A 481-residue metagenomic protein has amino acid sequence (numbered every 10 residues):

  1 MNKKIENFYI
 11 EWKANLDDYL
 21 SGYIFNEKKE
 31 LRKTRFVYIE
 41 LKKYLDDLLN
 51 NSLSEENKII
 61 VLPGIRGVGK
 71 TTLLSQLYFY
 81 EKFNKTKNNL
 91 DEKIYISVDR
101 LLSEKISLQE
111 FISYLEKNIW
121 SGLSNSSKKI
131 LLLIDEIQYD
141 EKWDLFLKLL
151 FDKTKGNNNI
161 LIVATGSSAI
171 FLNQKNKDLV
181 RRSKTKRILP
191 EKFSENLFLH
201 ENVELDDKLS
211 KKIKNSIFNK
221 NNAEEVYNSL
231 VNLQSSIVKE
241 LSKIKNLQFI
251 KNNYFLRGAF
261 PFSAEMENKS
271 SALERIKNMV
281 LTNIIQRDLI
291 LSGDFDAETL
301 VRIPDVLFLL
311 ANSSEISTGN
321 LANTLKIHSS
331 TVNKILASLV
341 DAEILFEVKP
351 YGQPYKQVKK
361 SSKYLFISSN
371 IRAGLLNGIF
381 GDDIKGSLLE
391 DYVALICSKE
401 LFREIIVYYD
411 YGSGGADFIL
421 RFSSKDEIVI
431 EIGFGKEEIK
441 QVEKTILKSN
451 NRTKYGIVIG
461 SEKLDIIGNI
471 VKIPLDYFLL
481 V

Functional and structural regions predicted by a protein language model:
M1-E56: A short, basic N-terminal segment
N2, K175-E298: Interdomain motor-coupling "hinge/lid" segment immediately C-terminal to the ATP-binding subdomain of NTP-driven enzymes
K70: Conserved lysine of the Walker
L73: Hydrophobic positions on the alpha1 helix immediately C-terminal to the Walker A/P-loop
I94-S127: Short glycine-rich substrate-engagement loop in P-loop NTPases that contacts/grips substrate
L123-L147: Conserved P-loop NTPase "ATPase switch" module shared by AAA+ and STAND
N159-S167: Structural recognition of the conserved hydrophobic beta-strand(s) that form the central parallel beta-sheet of P-loop
F262-F418, F422: Accessory nucleic acid-recognition modules appended to NTPase machines
